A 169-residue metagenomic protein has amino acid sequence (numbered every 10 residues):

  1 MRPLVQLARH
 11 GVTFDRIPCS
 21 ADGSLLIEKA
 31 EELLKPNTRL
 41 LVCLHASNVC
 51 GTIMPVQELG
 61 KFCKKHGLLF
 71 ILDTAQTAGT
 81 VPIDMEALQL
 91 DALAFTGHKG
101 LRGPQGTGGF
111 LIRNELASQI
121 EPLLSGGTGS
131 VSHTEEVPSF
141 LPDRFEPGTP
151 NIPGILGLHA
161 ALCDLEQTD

Functional and structural regions predicted by a protein language model:
M1-D169: Pyridoxal 5′-phosphate
